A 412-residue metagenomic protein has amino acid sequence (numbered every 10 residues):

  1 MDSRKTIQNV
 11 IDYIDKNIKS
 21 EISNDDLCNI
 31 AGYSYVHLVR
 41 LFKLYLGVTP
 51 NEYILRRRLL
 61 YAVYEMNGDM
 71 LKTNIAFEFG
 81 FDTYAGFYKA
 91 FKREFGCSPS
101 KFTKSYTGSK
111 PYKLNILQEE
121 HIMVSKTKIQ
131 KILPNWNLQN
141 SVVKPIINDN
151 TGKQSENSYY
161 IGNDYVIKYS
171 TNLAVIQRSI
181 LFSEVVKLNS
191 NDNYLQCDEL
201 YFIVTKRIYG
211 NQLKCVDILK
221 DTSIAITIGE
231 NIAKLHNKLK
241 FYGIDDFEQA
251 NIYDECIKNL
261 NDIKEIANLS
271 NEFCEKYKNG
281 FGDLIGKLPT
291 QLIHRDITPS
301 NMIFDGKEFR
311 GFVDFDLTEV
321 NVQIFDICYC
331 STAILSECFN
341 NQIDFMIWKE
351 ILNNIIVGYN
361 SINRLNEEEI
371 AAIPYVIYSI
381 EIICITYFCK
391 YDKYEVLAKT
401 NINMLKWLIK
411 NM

Functional and structural regions predicted by a protein language model:
M1-D2, K89-S125: …primarily DNA-binding HTH/wHTH and HhH modules…
Q8-E21, D25, L44-F79, Y106-I122: Terminal helix-turn-helix DNA-binding modules in bacterial transcription factors
E21-I54, A76-S98: Basic/polar phosphate-binding segments, predominantly the helix-turn-helix DNA-binding elements of transcriptional
N150-N163, I167, N279-F325: Active-site acidic catalytic loop and adjacent metal/ATP-binding pocket of ATP-dependent phosphoryl transfer enzymes
V166-Y201, V216-N231: A conserved alpha-helical element in kinase catalytic cores
C215-L269, T290, V320: A cross-family kinase active-site recognition segment
I324-N363, S379-Y394: Active-site activation/catalytic loop segments of kinase-like enzymes and analogous catalytic loops in related
I383-M412: ATP/Mg2+ or Mg2+-diphosphate-binding catalytic cores that bind nucleotide phosphates or diphosphates via glycine-rich
